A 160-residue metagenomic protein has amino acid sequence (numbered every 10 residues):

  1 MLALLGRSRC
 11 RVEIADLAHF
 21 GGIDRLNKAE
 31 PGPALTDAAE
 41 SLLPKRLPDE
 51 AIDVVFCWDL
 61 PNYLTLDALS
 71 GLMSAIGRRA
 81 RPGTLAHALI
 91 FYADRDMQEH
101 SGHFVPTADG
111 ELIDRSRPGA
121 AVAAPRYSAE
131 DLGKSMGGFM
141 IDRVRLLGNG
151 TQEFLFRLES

Functional and structural regions predicted by a protein language model:
M1, A68-L69: Residues at alpha-helix caps and immediate loop-helix transition turns in enzyme cores, especially N- and C-cap
M1-R46, L85-S160: Class I (Rossmann-like) S-adenosyl-L-methionine-dependent methyltransferase catalytic domain, capturing the SAM-binding
D53-A68: A short SAM/SAH-binding and catalytic strip from SAM-dependent methyltransferases
S70-L85: A short glycine-rich, Lys/Arg-flanked "PGG" loop and its adjoining helix->strand segment in the class I
